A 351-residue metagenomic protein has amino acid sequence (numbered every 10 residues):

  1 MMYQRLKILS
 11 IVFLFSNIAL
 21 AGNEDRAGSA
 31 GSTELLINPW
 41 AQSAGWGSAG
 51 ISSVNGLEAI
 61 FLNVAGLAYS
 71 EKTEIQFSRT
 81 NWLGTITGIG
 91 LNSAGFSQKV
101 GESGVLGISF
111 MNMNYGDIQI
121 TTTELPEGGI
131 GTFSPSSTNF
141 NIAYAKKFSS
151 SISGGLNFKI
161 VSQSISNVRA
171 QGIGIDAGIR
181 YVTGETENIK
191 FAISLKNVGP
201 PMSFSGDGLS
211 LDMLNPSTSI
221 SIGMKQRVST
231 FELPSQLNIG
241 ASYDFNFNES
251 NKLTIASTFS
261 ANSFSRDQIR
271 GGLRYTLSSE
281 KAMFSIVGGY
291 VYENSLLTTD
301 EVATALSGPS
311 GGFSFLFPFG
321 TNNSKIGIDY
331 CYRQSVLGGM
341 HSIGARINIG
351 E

Functional and structural regions predicted by a protein language model:
Q4-I11: Sec-dependent signal peptide recognition, specifically the positively charged N-region followed immediately by
S16-I18: N-terminal signal peptide c-region/cleavage motif recognized by signal peptidases
G22-E351: Subset of outer-membrane beta-barrel
